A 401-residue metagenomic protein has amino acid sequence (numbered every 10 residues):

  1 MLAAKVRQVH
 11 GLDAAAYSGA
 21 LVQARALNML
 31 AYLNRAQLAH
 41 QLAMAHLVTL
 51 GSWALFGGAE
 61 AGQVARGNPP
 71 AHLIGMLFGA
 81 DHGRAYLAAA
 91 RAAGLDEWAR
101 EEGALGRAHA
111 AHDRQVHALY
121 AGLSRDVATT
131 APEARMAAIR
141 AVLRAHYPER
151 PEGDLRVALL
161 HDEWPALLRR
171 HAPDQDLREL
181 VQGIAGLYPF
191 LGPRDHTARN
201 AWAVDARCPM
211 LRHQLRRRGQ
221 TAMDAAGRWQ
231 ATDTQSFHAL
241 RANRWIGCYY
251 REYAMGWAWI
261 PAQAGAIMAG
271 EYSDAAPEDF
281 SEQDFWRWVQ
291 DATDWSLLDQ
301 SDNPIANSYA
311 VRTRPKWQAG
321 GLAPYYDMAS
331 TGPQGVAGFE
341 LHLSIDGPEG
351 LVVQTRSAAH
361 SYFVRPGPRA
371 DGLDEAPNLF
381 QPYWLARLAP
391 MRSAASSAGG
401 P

Functional and structural regions predicted by a protein language model:
M1-S52: Alpha-helical assembly-interface signal, strongest on the long, hydrophobic N-terminal helix that forms
L38-P401: Long, compositionally biased low-complexity segments
